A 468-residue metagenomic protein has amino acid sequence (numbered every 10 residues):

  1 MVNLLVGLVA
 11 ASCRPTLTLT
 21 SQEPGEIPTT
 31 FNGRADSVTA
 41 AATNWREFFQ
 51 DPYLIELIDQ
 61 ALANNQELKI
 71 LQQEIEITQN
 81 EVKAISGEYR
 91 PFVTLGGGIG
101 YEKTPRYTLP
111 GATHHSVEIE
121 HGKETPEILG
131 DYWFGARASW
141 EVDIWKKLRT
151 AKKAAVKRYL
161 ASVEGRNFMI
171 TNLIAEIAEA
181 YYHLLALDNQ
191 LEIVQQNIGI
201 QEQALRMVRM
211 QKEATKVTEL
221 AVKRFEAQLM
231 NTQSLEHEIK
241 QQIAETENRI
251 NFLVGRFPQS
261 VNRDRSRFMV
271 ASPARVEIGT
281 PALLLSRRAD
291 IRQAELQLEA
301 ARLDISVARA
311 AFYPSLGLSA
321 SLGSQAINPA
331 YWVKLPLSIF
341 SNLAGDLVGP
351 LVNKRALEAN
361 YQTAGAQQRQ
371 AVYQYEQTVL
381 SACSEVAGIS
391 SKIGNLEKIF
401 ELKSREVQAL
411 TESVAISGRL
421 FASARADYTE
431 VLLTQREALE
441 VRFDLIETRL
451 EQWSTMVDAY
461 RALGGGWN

Functional and structural regions predicted by a protein language model:
M1-A63, T113, V156, K240-L283 (+2 more regions): Terminal intrinsically disordered/low-complexity segments used for targeting and assembly
S37-Q50, G98-R137, S260-E277, S319-A356: Small/polar, glycine/serine/threonine/aspartate-rich low-complexity segments that form flexible
V38-A42, E47, Y53-I58, L62-N64 (+7 more regions): Amphipathic alpha-helical coiled-coil scaffold segments and their short linker/junction regions
I58, W133-R137, Y181, E226 (+3 more regions): Membrane-embedded beta-strand positions in outer-membrane beta-barrel channels/transporters
K69-I70, S86-G87, V142-I170, L220 (+6 more regions): Sec/SRP-type N-terminal targeting helices
E164-T280, K392, L396, I416 (+1 more regions): Periplasmic alpha-helical coiled-coil/stalk elements that build and connect Gram-negative outer-membrane
Q211-K216, F421-R425, A462-G466: A short glycine-centered flexible hinge/capping loop motif at secondary-structure junctions
T218-L220, R425-E447: Short terminal targeting/anchoring segments
